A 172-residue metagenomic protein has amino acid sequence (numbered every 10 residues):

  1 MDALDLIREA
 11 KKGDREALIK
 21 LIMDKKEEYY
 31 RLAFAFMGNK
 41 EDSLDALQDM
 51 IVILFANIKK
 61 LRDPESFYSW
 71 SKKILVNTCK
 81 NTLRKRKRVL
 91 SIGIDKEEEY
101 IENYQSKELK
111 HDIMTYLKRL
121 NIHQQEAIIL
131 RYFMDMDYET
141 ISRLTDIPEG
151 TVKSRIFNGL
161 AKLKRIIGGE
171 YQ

Functional and structural regions predicted by a protein language model:
M1-E27, A35, M114, K118 (+4 more regions): N-terminal module of bacterial RNA polymerase sigma factors
K11, D49-S66, R86: Sigma70-family region 2
L21, K25, Y29, M50 (+2 more regions): Residue-level preference for hydrophobic side chains embedded in well-ordered alpha helices
M23, F34, R131-F133, Y138 (+1 more regions): Short amphipathic helical patch at the helix-1/turn junction of helix-turn-helix
Y30, K40-N57: Conserved RNAP core-binding helix
E41, T115-E126, M134-T151, K162-R165: Helix-turn-helix DNA-binding module
K59-R62, K73-I92, N158: Arg/Lys-rich amphipathic alpha helix in sigma70-family domain 2
R88-L117: Internal acidic/polar
